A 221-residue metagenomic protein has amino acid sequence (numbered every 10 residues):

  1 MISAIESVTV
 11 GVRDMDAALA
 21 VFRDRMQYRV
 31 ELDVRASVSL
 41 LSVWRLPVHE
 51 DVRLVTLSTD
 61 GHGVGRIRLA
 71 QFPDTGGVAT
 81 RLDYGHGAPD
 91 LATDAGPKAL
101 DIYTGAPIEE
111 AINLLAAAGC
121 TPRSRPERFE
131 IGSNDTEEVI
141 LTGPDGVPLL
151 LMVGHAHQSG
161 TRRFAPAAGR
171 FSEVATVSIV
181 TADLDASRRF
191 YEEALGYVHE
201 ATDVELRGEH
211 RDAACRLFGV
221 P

Functional and structural regions predicted by a protein language model:
M1, S7-V10, E31-R35, T56 (+3 more regions): Vicinal oxygen chelate
I2-A4, A92-P97, R170-E173: Short glycine-enriched loop/turn motifs at secondary-structure junctions
V8, L100, V177-I179: Hydrophobic adenine-recognition pocket in adenosine-nucleotide-binding enzymes
G11-V64, F129-I131, V180-P221: Core segments of cupin and vicinal oxygen chelate
V38-V43, G76-H86, Q158-R163, E209-D212: A short, acidic/glycine-rich surface segment
P47, I67, G77-D94, A106: Post-signal peptide N-terminal segment of secreted/secretory-pathway proteins
S58-D60, P89-D94, T142: Short, charge-rich binding segments
F72-D74: Acetyl-CoA-dependent GNAT
